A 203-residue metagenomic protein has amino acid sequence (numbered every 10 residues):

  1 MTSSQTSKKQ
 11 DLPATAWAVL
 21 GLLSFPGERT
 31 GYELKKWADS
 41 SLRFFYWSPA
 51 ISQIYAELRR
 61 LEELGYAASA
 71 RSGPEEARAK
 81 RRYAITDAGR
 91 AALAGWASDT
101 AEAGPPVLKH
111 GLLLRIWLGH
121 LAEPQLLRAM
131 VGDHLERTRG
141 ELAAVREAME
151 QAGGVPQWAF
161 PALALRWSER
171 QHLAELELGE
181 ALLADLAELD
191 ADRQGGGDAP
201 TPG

Functional and structural regions predicted by a protein language model:
T2-P106: Basic helix-turn-helix/winged-helix DNA-binding cores and closely related short helical interaction motifs
A94-A143: Amphipathic alpha-helical dimerization/coiled-coil segments that flank or bridge DNA-binding/regulatory modules
W96-A97, M149, L183: Short, flexible helix/strand-to-coil boundary loops that buttress conserved ligand/catalytic motifs in alpha/beta
T138-A152, H172, G179: Non-transmembrane amphipathic alpha-helical segments
R146-L165: Acidic interhelical loop/turn segments
L165-G203: Long, low-complexity, charge-rich intrinsically disordered regions
